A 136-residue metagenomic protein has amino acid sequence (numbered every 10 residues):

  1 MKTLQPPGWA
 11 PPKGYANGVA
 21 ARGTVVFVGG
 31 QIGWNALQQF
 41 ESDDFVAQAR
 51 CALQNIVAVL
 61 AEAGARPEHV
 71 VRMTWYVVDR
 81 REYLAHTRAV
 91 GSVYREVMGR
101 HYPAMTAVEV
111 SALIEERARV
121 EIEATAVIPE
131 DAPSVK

Functional and structural regions predicted by a protein language model:
M1-V71, V77-K136: N-terminal presequence-like segments and the immediate start of the first folded domain
